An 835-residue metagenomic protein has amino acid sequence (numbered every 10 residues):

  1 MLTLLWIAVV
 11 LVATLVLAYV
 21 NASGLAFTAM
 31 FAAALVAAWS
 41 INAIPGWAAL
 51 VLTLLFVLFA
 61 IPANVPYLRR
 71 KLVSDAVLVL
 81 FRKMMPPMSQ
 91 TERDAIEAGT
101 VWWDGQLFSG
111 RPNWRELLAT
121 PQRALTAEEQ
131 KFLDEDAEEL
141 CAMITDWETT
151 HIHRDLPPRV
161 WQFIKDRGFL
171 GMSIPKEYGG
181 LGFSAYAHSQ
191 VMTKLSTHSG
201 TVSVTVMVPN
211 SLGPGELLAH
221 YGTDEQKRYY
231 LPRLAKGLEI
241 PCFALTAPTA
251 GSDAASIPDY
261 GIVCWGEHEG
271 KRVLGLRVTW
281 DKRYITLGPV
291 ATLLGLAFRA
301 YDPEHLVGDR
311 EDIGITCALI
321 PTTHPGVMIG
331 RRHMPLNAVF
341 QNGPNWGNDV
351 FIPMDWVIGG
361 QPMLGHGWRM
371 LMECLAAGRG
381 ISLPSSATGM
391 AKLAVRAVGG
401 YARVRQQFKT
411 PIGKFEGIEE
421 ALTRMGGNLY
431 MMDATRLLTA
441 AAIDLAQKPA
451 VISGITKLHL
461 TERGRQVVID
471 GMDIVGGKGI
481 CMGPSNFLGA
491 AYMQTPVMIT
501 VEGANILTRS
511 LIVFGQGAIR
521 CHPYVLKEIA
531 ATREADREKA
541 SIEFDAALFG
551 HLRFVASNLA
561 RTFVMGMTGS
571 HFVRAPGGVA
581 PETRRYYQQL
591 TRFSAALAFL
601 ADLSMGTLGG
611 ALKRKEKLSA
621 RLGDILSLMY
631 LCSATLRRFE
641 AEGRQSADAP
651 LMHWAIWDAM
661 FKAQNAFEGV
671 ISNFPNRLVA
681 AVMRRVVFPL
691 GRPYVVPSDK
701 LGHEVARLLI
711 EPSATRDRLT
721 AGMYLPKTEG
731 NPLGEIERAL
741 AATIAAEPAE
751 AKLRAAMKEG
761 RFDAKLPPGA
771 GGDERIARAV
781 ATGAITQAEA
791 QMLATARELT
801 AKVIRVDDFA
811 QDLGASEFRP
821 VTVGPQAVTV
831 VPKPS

Functional and structural regions predicted by a protein language model:
W6-L15, F27-W39, A49-P209, E216 (+4 more regions): Amphipathic, small/basic residue-rich leader segments at the start of a protein or domain
K271-V327: A short core secondary-structure module
P325-F351: Flexible, small-/acidic-enriched active-site or ligand-binding loops
W346-R379, R396-G413, A560-R584, F593-K613: A glycine-rich, basic-preceded beta-loop-alpha segment at the flavin cofactor/substrate interface of flavin-utilizing
G417-D444, T461, I469-M472, S627-R638: Loop-to-helix element that buttresses phosphate recognition and phosphoryl-transfer chemistry
Q447-G479, P650-A663: Charged, glycine-rich active-site and insertion segments that engage polyanionic ligands
V468-Y492, V670-M683: A glycine-biased, small/acidic residue-tolerant capping/turn segment at secondary-structure junctions
G550-S835: C-terminal amphipathic alpha-helical interaction region
